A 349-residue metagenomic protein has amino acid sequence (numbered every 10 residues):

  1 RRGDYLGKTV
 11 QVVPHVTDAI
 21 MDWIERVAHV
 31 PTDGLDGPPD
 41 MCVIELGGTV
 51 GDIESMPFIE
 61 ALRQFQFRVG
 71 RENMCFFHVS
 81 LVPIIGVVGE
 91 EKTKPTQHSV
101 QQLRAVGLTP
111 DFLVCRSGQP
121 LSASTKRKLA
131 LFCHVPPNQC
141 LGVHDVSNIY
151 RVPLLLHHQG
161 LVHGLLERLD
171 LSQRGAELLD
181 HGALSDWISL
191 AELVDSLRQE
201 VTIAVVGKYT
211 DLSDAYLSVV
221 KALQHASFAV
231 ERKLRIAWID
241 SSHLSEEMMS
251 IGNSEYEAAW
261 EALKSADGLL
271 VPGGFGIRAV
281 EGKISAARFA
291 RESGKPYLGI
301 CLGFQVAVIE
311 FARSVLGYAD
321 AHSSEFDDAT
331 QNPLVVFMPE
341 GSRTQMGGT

Functional and structural regions predicted by a protein language model:
R1-T349: N-terminal beta1-alpha1 cap of cysteine-dependent amidohydrolase-like domains
